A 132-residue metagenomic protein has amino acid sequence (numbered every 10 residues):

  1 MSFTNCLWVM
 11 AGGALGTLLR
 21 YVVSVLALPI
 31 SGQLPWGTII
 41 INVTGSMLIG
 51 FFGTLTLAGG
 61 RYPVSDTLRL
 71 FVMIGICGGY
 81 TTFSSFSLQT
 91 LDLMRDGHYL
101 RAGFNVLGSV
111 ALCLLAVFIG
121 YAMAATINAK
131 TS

Functional and structural regions predicted by a protein language model:
M1-S132: Membrane-interface helix-loop junctions in multi-pass transporters/channels
